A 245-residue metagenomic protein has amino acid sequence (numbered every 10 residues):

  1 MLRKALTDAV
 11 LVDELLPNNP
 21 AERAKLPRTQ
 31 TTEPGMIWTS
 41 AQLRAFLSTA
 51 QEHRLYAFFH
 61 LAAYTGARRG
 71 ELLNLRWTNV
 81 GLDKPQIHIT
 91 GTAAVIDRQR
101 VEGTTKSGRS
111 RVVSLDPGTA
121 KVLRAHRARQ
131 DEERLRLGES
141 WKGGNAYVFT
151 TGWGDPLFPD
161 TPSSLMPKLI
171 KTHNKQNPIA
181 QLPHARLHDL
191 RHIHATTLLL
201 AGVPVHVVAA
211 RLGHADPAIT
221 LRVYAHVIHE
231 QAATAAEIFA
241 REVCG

Functional and structural regions predicted by a protein language model:
M1-D8, L115: Non-catalytic DNA-binding core/recognition domains of DNA-processing enzymes
R3, L73, T196, A209 (+2 more regions): Key DNA-contacting residues within the recognition helix of helix-turn-helix
K4, A41, P117, K121 (+3 more regions): Generic recognition of well-ordered alpha-helical segments within structured catalytic/regulatory domains
A5-V10, L123-H126, L198, G202: Hydrophobic recognition helices of helix-based DNA-binding modules
L11-L75, L82-D83, S107-S110, G118-T119 (+3 more regions): Basic, Lys/Arg- and aromatic-enriched nucleic-acid-binding interface segment
A45-Y56, T65, V113, Q130-E139 (+3 more regions): Short, basic (Lys/Arg/His-rich) helix/loop patches that form interaction surfaces in the mid-to-C-terminal regions
N79-Q86, V203-V223: Short, polar N-cap/turn motifs at the start of nucleic acid-interacting alpha helices
K84, G91-T119, A125, R129-E132 (+4 more regions): C-terminal secondary-structure termini that scaffold catalytic or DNA-interacting sites
